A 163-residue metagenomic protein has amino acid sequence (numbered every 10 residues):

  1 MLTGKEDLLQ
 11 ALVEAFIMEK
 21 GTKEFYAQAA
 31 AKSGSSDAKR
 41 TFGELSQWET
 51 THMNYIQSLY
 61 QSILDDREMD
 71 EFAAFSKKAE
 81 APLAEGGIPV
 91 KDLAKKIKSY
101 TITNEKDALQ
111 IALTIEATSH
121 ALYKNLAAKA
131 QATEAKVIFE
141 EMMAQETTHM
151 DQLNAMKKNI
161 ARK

Functional and structural regions predicted by a protein language model:
M1-K163: Non-heme di-metal
